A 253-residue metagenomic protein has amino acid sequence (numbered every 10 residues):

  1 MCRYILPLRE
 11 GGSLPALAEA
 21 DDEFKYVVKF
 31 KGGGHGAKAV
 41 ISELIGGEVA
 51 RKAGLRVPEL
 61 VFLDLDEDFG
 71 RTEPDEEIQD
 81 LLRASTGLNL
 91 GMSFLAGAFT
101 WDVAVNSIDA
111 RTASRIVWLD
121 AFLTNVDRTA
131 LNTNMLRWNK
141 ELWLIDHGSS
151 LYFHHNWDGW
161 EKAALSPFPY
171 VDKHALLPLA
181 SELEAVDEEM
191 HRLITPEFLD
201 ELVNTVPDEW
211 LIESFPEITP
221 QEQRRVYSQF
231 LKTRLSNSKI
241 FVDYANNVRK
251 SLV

Functional and structural regions predicted by a protein language model:
M1-V253: Phosphate/dinucleotide-binding and metal-coordinating scaffold of catalytic cores in nucleotide-dependent enzymes
